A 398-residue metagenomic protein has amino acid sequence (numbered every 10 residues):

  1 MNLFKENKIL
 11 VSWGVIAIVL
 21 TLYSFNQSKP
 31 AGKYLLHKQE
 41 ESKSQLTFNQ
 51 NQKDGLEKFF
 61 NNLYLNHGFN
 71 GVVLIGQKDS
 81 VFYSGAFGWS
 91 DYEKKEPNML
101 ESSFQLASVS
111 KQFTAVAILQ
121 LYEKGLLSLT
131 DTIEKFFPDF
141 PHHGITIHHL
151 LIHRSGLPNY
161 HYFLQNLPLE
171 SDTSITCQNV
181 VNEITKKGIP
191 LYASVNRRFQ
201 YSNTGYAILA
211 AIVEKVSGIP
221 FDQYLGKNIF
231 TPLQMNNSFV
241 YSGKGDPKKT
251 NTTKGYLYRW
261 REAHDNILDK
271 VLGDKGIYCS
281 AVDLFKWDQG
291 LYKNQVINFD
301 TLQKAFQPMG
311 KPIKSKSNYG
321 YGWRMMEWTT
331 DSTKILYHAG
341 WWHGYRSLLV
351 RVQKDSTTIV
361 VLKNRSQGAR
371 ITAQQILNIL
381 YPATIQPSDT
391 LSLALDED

Functional and structural regions predicted by a protein language model:
N2-V15: N-terminal Sec-pathway targeting helices
S12-S24: Hydrophobic membrane-insertion alpha-helices, especially the h-region of bacterial N-terminal signal peptides
N26-P30, L46, S315, W328-D331 (+1 more regions): Short, gly/Ser/Thr-rich active-site loops of penicillin-recognizing serine hydrolases
Q45-F104, L126-T130, G188, E262: Short, conserved catalytic-motif segment at the N-terminal edge
L65-V72, E93-L150, L191-S202, L272-K275 (+1 more regions): Short active-site loop at a secondary-structure junction that contains or immediately precedes the catalytic residue(s)
G144-H343: Short, surface-exposed loop or secondary-structure junction motifs that flank catalytic or metal-binding residues
L348-R365: Short, well-ordered beta-strand elements
